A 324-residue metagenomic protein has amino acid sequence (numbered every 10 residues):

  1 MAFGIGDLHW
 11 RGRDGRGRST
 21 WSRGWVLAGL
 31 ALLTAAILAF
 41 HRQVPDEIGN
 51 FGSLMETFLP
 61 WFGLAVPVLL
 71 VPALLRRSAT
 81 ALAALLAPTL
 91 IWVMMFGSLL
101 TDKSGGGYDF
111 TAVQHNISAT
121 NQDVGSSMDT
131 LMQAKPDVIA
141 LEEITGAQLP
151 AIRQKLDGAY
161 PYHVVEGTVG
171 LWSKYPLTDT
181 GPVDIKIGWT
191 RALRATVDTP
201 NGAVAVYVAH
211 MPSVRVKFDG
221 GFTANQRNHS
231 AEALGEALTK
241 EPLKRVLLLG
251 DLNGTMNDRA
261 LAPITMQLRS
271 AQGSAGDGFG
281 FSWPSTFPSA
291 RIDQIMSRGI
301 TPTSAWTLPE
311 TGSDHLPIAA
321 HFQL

Functional and structural regions predicted by a protein language model:
A2-R153: N-terminal, active-site-proximal structural segment of metallo-dependent hydrolase catalytic domains
Y108, A112, N121-M132, E143-L324: Soluble catalytic domains of enzymes that build or remodel membrane lipids, polysaccharides, and related
